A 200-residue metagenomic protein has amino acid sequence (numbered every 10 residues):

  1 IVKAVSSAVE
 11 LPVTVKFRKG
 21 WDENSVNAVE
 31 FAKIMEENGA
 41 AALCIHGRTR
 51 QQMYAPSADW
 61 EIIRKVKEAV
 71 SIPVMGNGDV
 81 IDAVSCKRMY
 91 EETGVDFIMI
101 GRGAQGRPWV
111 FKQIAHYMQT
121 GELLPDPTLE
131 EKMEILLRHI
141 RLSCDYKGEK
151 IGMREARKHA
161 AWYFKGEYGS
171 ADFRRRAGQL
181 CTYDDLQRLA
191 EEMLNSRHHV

Functional and structural regions predicted by a protein language model:
K3, A8-E10, N24-A42, E61 (+2 more regions): Alpha/beta catalytic cores of nucleotide-metabolism and tRNA/nucleoside-modifying enzymes
T14, T49, T93: Ser/Thr-centric signal marking residues that sit in or immediately flank functional binding/regulatory motifs
V15-K19, G47, G76-G78, R102: A cross-domain feature marking catalytic cores of carbohydrate-active enzymes and several ubiquitous metabolic/repair
W21-S25, Q51-M53: Short, well-ordered, mixed-charge alpha-helical segments that flank or form enzyme active sites
I45-A55: Glycine-rich, proline-tolerant flexible connector loops at the mouths of alpha/beta enzymes
A58: Active-site glycine-rich loop that binds ribose-phosphate moieties when present
